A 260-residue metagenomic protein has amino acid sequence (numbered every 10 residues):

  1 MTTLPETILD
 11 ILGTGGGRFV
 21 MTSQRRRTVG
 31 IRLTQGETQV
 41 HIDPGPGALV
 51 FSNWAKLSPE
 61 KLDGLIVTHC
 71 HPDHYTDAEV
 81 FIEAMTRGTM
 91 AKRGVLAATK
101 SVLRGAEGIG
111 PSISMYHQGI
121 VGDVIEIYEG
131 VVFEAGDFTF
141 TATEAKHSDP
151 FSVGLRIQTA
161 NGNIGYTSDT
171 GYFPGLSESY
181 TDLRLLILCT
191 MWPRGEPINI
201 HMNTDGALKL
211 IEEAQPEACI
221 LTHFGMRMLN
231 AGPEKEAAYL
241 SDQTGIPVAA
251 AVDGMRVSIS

Functional and structural regions predicted by a protein language model:
T2-A55, S152-S168, L185: Conserved beta-strand hairpin/beta-sheet module of binuclear metal-dependent hydrolase folds, prominently
T2-L4, R93-S152, T159-N161: Metallo-beta-lactamase
G13, G45-P46, E144, T190-W192: Short glycine-/small-residue-rich Rossmann-like dinucleotide-binding loops
R18, P72, K100-R104, W192-R194 (+1 more regions): Short histidine/acidic/glycine/proline-rich micro-motifs that form metal- and phosphate-coordinating active-site loops
H41-G45, D63-D73, T99, G165-T170 (+3 more regions): Active-site neighborhood of phospho(di)ester-bond hydrolases with catalytic His/Asp-centered motifs
P46-A97, R184-L185: Active-site metal-binding motif and surrounding structural segment of the metallo-beta-lactamase
R87-A91, I113-G119, S241-I246: Short helix-capping segments at alpha-helix termini
Y172-R256: Cap/insert and terminal regions of metallo-dependent hydrolase folds
